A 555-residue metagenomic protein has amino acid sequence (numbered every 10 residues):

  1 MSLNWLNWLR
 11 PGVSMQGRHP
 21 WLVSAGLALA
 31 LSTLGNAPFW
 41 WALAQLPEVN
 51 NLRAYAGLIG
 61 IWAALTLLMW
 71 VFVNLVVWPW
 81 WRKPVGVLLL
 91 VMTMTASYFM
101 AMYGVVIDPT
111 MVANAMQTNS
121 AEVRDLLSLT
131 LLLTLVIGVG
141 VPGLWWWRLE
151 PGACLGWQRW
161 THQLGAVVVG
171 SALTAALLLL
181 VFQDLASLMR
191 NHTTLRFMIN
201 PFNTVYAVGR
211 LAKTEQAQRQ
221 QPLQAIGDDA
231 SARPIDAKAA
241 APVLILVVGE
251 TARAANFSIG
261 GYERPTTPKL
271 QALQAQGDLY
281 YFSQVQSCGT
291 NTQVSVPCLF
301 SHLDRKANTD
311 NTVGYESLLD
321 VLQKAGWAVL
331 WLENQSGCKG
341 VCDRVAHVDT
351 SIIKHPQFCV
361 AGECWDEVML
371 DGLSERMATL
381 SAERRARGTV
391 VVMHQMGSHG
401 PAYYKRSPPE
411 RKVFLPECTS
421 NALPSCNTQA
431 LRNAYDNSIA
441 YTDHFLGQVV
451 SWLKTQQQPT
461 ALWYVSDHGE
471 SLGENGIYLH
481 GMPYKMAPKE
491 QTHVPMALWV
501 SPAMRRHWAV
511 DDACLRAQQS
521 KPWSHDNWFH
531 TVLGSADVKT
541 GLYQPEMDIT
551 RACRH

Functional and structural regions predicted by a protein language model:
L3-L9, W21-V23, G35-T134, G140-H555: Catalytic domains that recognize anionic headgroups
S14-N36: Alpha-helical transmembrane segments and their cytosolic membrane-interface
